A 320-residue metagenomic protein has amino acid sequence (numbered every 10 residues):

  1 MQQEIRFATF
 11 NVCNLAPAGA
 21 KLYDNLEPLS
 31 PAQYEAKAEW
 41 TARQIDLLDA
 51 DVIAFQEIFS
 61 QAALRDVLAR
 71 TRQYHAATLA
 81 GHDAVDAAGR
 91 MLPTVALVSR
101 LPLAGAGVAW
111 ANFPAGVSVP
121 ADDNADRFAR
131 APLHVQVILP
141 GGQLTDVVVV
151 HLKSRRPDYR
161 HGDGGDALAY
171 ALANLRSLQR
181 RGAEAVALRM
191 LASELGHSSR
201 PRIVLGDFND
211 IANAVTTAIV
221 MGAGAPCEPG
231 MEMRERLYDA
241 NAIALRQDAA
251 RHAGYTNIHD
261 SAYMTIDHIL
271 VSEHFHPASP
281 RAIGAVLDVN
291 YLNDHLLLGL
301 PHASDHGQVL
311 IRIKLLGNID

Functional and structural regions predicted by a protein language model:
M1-F7, A16, F128-D166, N318-D320: Beta-strand-turn-beta hairpins that frame and shape the catalytic cleft of phosphate-ester-processing enzymes
M1-H75, L79-P93, A303-Q308, K314-D320: N-terminal, active-site-proximal structural segment of metallo-dependent hydrolase catalytic domains
Q3-E4, D49, Q143, S198-P201: Short coil/turn segments at beta-strand junctions that form active-site/ligand-binding loops
N11, H151, G206-D207, H306: Active-site glycine-centered loops adjacent to acidic/histidine catalytic or metal-binding residues that shape
A18-E35, R155-L178: A solvent-exposed, charged loop/short amphipathic helix patch at secondary-structure junctions
V52-A54, I58-R155: Structured beta-strand-rich core segments of catalytic domains in phosphoester-bond hydrolases
A109, A121, D126-A129, Q136 (+3 more regions): Metal-dependent phosphoester-hydrolase catalytic domains
L172-S199: A long, amphipathic alpha-helix that forms part of the scaffold/cap immediately adjacent to metal-dependent active
